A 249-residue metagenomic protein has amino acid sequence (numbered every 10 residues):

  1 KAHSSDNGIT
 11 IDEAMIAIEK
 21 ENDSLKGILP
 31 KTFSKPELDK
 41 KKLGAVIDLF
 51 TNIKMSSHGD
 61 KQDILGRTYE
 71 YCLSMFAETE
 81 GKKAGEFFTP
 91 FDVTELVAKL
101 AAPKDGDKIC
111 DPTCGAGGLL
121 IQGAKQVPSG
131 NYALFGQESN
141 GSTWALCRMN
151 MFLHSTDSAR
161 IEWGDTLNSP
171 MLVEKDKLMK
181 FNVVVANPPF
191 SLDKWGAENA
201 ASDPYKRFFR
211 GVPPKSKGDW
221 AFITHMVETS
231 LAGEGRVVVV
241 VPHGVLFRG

Functional and structural regions predicted by a protein language model:
K1-D105, R160-M171: Non-catalytic, mostly N-terminal accessory regions of nucleic-acid modification and defense proteins
S5-I11, G117, L231, V239: Short, compositionally biased segments
D39-K40, L65, Y69, G118-L119 (+3 more regions): Short, flexible segments with low predicted structural confidence
L65, N131, K180, E234-G235: A structure-centric signal for secondary-structure junctions around beta-strands
E70, E86, E138, D219 (+1 more regions): Acidic-residue sensor for enzyme active/binding pockets
K83-A186, S191-S202, K206, V241-G244: Conserved S-adenosyl-L-methionine
R207-G211: A short, charged helix-loop
V212-G249: Conserved Class I SAM-dependent methyltransferase catalytic core
